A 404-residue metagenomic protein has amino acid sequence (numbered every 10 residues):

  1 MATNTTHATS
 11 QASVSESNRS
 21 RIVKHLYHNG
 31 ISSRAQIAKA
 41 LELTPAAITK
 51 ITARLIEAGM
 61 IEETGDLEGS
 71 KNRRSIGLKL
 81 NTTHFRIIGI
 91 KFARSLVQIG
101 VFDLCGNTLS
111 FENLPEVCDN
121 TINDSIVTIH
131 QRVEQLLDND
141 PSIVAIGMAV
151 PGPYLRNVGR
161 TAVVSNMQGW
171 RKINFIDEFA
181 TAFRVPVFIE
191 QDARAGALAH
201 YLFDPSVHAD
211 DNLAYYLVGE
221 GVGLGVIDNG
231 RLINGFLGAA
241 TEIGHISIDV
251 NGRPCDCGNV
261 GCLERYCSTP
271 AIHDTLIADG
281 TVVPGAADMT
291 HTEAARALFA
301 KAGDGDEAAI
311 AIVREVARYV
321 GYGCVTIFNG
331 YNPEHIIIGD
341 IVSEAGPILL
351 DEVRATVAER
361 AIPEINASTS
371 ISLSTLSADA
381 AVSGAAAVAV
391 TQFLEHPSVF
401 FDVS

Functional and structural regions predicted by a protein language model:
M1-D66, S70-N113, V117-S142, D204 (+4 more regions): ATP-binding/phosphotransfer module of carbohydrate and carboxylate kinases, centering on a glycine-rich
I90, G147-A149, P153-D274, G384 (+1 more regions): Phosphate-binding/catalytic loop of phosphoryl-transfer enzymes
